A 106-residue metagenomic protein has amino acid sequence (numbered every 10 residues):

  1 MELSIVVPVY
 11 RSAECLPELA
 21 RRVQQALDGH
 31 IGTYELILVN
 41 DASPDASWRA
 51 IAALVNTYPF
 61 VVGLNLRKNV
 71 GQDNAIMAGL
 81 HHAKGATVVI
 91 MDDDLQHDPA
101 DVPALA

Functional and structural regions predicted by a protein language model:
M1-A106: Structured catalytic core of nucleotide-sugar glycosyltransferases
